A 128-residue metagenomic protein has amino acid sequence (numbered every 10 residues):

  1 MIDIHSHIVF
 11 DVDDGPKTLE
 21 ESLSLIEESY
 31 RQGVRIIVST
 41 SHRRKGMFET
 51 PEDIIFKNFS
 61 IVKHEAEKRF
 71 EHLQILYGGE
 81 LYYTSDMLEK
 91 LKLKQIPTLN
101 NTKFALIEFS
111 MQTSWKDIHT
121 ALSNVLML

Functional and structural regions predicted by a protein language model:
M1-L73: An N-terminally biased module of ancient metal coordination in phosphate/nucleic-acid-related enzymes
T50-L128: Extended substrate/RNA-proximal surfaces in nucleic-acid metabolism proteins
